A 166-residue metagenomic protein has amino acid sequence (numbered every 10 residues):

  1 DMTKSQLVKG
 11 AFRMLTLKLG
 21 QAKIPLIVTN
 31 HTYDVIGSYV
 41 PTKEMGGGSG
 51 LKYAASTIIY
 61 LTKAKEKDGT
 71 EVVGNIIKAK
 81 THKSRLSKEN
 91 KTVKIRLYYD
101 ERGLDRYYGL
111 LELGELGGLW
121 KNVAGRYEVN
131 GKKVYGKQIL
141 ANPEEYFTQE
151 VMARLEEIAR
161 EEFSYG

Functional and structural regions predicted by a protein language model:
D1-G117: Phosphate-binding/switch region of NTP-binding enzymes
N122-G166: Terminal-proximal interaction/regulatory segments of ATP-powered molecular machines
